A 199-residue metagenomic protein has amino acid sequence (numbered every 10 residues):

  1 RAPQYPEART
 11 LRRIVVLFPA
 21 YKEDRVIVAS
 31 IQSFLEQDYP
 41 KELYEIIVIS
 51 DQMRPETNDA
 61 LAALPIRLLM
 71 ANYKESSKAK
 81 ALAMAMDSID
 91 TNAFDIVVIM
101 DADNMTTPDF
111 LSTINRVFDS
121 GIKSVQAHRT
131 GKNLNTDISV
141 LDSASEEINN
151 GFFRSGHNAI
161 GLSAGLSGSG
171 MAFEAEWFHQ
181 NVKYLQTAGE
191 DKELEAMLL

Functional and structural regions predicted by a protein language model:
R1-T10, L61: N-terminal membrane-anchoring/stem segments of glycan-assembly enzymes
R13-V15, E45, E193: Cell-envelope/extracellular polymer assembly enzymes that use nucleotide-activated donors
V28, R54-A62, D109: Acidic helix N-cap motif at the loop->helix transition within catalytic regions of sugar-transfer enzymes
Q32-L43: Short, acidic, metal-binding catalytic loop of nucleotide-sugar glycosyltransferases
I49-N58, Y73-E75, M105: A conserved acidic beta->alpha catalytic loop
M70-T91, P108-A188: Long helical/loop segments within the catalytic core of UDP-sugar-dependent glycosyltransferases, especially the large
A93-M105: Short beta-strand-to-loop acidic/aromatic patch adjacent to the donor-nucleotide binding site
A188-L194: Acidic donor-binding loop at a coil-to-helix junction in glycosyltransferase catalytic cores that engages
